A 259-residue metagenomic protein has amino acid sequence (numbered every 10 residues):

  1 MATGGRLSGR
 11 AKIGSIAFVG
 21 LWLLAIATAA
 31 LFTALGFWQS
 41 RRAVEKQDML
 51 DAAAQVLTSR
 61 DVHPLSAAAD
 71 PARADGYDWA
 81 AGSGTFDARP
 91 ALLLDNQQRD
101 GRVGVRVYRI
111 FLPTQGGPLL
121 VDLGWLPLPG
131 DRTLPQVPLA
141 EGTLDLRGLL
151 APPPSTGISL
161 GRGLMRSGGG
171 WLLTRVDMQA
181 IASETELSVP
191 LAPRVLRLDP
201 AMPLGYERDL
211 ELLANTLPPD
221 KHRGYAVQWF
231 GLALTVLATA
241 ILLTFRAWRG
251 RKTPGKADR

Functional and structural regions predicted by a protein language model:
A2-A68, R73-R259: Surface-exposed, charge/polar-rich loops and edge strands
